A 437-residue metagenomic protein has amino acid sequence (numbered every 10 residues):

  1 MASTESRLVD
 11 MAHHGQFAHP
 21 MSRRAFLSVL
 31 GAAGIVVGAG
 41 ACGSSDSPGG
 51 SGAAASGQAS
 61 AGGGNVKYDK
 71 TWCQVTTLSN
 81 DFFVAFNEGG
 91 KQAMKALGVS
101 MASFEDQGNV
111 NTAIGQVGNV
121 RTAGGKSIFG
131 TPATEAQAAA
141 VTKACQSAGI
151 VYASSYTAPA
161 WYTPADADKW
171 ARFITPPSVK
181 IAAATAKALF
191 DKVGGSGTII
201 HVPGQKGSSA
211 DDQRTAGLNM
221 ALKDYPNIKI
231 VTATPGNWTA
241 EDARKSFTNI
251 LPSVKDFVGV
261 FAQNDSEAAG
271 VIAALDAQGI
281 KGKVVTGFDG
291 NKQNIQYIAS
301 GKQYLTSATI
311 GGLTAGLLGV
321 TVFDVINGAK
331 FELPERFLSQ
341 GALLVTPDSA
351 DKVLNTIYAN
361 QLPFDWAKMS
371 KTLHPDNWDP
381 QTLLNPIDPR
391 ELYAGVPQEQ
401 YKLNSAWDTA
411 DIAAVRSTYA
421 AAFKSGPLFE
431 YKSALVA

Functional and structural regions predicted by a protein language model:
M1-M21, V29-A39: N-terminal secretory signal peptides
C42-A53: Bacterial lipoprotein signal-peptidase II cleavage site
G62, T321-A437: Hinge/cleft segment of the Venus flytrap/periplasmic-binding protein
G62-G89, A93, M101-G115, A123 (+3 more regions): Extracytoplasmic "Venus flytrap"
T71-N80, G90-Q92, K180-P226, T232-A233 (+2 more regions): An alpha-beta-alpha
A113, R172-I199, A243-R244, G290-N294 (+1 more regions): Hydrophobic alpha-helical segments within soluble ligand-binding/sensing domains
I128, A133-S147, L218, G236-N294 (+1 more regions): Hydrophobic alpha-helical
T142-K180, T198, N291-Y297: Flexible loop/hinge segments that line or gate small-molecule binding clefts
